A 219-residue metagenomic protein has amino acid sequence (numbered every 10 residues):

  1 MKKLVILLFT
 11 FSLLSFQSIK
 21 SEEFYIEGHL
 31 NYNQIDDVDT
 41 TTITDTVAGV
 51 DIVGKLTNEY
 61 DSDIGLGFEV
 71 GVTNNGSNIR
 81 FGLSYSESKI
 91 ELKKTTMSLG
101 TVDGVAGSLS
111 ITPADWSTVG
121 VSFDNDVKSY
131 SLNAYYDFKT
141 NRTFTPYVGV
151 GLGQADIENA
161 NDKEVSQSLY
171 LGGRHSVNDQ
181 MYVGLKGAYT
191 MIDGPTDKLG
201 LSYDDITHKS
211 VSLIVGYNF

Functional and structural regions predicted by a protein language model:
M1-Y25: Cleavable N-terminal export/targeting peptides
F16-N74, S210, I214-N218: Short glycine/proline- and aromatic-enriched beta-strand/turn motifs that initiate or cap beta-hairpins
E22, Y60-L66, D126-Y130, F144 (+2 more regions): Residues that define the transmembrane beta-barrel architecture of outer-membrane proteins
F24-G28, L66, I79-L83, P146-V150 (+4 more regions): Transmembrane beta-strands of outer-membrane beta-barrel proteins
Q34, E69-N159, S212, G216-F219: Gram-negative (and chloroplast) outer-membrane scaffold detector with strong preference for beta-barrel transmembrane
V38-V47, L92-G100, E158-Q167, P195-S202: Outer-membrane beta-barrel translocator domains and adjoining extracellular loop/strand segments of Gram-negative
D39, E87-S88, V105-P113, V177-F219: Predominantly the C-terminal beta-signal and adjacent terminal strand-loop region of outer-membrane beta-barrel
D51-T57, W116-S122, A155-N159, D197-Y203: Extracellular loop and loop/strand-boundary signature of outer-membrane beta-barrel proteins
